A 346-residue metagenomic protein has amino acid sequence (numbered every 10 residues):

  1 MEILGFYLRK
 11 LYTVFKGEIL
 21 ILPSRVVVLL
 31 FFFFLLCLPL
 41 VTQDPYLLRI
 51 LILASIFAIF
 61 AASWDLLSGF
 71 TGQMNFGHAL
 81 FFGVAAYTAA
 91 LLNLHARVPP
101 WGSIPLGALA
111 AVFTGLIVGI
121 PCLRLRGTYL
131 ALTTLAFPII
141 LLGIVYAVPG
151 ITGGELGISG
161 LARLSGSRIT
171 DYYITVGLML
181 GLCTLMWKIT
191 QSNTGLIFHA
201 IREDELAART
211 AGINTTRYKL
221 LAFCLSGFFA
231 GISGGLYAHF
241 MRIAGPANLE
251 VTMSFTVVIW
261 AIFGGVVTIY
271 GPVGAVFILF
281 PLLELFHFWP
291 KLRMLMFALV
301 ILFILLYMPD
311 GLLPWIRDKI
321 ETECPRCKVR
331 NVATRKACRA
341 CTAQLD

Functional and structural regions predicted by a protein language model:
M1-I59, T88, H95-G102, S165: Membrane-interfacial amphipathic/re-entrant helices at transmembrane-helix boundaries
M1-L36, E203, T210-R217, F286-D346: Cytosolic-side transmembrane-helix boundaries in multi-pass membrane proteins
E2-L4, F137-S167, I174, G195 (+3 more regions): Extracellular/periplasmic helix-loop junction at the C-terminal end of a transmembrane helix in multi-pass membrane
P39-L40, D44-H95, I117-L130, H199-A200 (+3 more regions): Single transmembrane alpha-helix segments in multi-pass membrane proteins
L53, F57, A86-Y87, A108-V112 (+8 more regions): Residue-level recognition of pore/gate-forming positions within transmembrane alpha-helices of multi-pass
A79, I104, K219-Y307: Transmembrane alpha-helical segments in multi-pass inner-membrane proteins
A96-I139, G274: Alpha-helical transmembrane segments within multi-pass membrane transporters and channels
R168-G245: Helix-loop-helix "hairpin" substructures at the membrane interface of multi-pass membrane proteins
